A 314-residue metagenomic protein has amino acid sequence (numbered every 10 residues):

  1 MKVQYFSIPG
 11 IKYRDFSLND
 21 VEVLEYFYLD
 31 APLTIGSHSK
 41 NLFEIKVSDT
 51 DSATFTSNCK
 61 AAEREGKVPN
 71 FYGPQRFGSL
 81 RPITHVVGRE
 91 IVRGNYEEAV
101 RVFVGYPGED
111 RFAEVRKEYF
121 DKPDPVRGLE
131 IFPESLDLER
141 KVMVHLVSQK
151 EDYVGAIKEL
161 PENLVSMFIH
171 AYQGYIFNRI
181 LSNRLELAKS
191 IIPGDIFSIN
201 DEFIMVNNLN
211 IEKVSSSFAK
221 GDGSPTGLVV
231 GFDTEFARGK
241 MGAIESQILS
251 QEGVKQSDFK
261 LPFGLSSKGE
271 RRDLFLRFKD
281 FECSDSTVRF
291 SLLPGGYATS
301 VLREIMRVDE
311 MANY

Functional and structural regions predicted by a protein language model:
K2-T287, L293, R303, R307-Y314: Extended, charged/glycine-rich binding lobes that contact polyanionic ligands
